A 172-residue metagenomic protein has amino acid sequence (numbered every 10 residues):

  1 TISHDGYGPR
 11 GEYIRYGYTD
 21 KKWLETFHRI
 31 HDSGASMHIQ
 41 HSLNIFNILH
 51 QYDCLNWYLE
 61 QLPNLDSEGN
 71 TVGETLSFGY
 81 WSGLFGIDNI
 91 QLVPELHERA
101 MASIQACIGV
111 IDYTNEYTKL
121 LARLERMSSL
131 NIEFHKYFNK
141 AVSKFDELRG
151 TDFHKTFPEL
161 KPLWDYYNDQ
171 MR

Functional and structural regions predicted by a protein language model:
T1-F85: Radical SAM/AdoMet-radical enzyme domain recognition
T1-S3, Q40, L96-I104, R172: Charged, low-complexity, helix-prone segments enriched in Lys/Glu/Asp/Gln
E25, N56-E60, I90-P94, A106-I111 (+1 more regions): Hydrophobic transmembrane signal anchors and adjacent membrane-proximal interface regions, especially in viral
D32, E60, N64-N70, E98 (+3 more regions): Polar low-complexity intrinsically disordered regions
N70, L84-I87, V110, T151: Intrinsically disordered, low-complexity regions
G83-Q105: PAPS-dependent sulfotransferase catalytic core
Q105-R172: Radical SAM enzyme core and accessory elements
